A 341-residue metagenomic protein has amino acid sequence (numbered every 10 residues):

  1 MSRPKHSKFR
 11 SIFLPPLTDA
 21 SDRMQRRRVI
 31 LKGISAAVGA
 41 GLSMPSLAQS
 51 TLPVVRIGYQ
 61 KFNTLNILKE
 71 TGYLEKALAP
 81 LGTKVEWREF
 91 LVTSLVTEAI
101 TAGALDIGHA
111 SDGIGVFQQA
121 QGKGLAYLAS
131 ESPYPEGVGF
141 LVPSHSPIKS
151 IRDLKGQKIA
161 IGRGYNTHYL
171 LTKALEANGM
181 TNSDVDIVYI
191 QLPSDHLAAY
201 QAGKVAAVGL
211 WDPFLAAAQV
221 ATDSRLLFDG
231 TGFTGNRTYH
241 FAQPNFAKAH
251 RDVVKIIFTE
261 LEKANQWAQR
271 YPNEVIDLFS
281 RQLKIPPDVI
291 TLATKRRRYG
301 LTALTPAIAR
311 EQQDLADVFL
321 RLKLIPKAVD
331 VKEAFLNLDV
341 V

Functional and structural regions predicted by a protein language model:
M1-Q25, K32, A36-A40: N-terminal secretory signal peptides
A36, S46-L47: Cleavable N-terminal signal peptides
Q49-T181, I187-I190, H196, A206-D212 (+1 more regions): Short, glycine-/small- and polar/acidic-enriched structural segments that line small-molecule recognition paths
L65, Y134-F140, S224-R225, N236-H240 (+2 more regions): Small-molecule pocket liners
G113, I187-R281: Pocket-lining segment of extracytoplasmic ligand-binding domains
A249-L324: Secondary-structure end/capping motifs
F319-V341: Conserved C-terminal helix/tail region of periplasmic/extracytoplasmic solute-binding proteins
